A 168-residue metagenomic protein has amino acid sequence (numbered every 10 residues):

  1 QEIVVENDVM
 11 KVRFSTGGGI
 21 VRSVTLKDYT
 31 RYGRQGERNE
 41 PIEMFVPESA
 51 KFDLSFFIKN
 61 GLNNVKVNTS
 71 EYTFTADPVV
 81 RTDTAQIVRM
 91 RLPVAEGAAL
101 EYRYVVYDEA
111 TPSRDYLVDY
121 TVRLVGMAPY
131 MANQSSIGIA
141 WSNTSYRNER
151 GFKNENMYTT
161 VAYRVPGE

Functional and structural regions predicted by a protein language model:
Q1-E168: Soluble non-transmembrane domains of integral membrane proteins
